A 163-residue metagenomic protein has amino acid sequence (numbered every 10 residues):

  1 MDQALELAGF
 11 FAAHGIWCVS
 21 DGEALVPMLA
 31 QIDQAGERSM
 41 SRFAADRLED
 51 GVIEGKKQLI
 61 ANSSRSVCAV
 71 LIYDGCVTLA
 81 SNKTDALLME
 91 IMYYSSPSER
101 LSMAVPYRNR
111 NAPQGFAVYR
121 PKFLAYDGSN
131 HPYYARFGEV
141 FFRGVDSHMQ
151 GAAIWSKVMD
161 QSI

Functional and structural regions predicted by a protein language model:
M1-Q58: N-terminal domain-onset segments
A24-M28, S66-C68, T84-L87: Short, surface-exposed beta-edge/turn micro-motifs
P27, R42, G75-A80, D85: Amphipathic, interaction-prone secondary-structure segments
Q31-I32, Y73, I91: Hydrophobic side chains in beta-strands
R38, L79, P97-E99: Residue-level signal for secondary-structure boundary sites
K57-G75, A80: Conserved loop->alpha-helix
N82-P97: Short, hydrophobic/proline-enriched secondary-structure or compact coil segments at domain edges
Y93-I163: Glycine-rich, aromatic-bearing surface loops/beta-hairpins
